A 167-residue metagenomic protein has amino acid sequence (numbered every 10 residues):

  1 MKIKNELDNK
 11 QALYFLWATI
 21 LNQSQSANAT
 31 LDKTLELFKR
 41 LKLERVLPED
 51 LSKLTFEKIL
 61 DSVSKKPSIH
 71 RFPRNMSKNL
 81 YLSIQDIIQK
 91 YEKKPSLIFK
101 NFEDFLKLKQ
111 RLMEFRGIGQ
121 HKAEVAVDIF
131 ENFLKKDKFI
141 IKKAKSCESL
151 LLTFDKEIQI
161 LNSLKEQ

Functional and structural regions predicted by a protein language model:
M1-K10, Y81, F102-E114, Q120-Q167: C-terminal accessory module of base-excision DNA glycosylases/AP lyases that mediates lesion recognition and DNA
I3-L16, A27-A29, H70-N75: Structural motif
E6, F15-L16, I20, K42-R45: N-terminal, charged low-complexity regulatory/assembly segments
N9-A18, T34, F56, M76-L80 (+1 more regions): Short runs of predominantly hydrophobic/aromatic residues within well-ordered alpha helices that form helix-helix
Y14-Q25, L82, I129: Short, hydrophobic/amphipathic alpha-helical patches that form generic packing surfaces within helical domains
Q23-K33, I87-K94, N132-K136: Short helix-capping/linker segments at secondary-structure and domain boundaries
A29-E44, K93-D104, I140-E148: Short alpha-helical "patches" and their helix-cap loops
K42-E114: Alpha-helical ds-nucleic-acid-binding substructure associated with the helix-hairpin-helix region of base-excision DNA
